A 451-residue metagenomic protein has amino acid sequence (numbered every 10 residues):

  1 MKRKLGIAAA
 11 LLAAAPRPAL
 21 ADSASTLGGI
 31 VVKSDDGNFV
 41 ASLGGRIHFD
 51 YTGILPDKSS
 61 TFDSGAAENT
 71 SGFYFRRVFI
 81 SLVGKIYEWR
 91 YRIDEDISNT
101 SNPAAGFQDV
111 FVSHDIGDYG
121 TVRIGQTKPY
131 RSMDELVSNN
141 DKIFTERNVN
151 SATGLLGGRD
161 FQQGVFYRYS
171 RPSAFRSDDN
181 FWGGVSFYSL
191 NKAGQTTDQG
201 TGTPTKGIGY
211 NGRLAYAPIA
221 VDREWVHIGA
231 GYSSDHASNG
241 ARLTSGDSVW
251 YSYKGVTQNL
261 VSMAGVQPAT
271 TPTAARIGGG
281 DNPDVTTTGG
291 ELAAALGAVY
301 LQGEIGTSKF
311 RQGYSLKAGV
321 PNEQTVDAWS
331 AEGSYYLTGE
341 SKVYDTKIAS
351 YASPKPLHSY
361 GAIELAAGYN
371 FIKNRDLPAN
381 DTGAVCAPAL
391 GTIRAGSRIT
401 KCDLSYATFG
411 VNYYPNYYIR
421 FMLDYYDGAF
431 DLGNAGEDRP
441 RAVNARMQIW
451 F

Functional and structural regions predicted by a protein language model:
M1-I7: Bacterial N-terminal signal peptides that target proteins for export
A8-A15: Bacterial N-terminal signal peptides
P16-A21: Sec/Tat signal peptide C-region and signal peptidase I cleavage site
S23-S238, T325-L357, A362-N380: Outer membrane beta-barrel
A66, Y232, R242-F451: Outer-membrane beta-barrel pore domains
